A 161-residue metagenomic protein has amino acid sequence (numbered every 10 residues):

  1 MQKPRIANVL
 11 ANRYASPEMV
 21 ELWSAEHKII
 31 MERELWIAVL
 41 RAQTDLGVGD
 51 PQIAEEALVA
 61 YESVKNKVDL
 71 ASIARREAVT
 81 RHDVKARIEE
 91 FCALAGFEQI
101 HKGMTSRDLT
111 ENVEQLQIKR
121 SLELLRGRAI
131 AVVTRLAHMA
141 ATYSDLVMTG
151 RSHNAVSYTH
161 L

Functional and structural regions predicted by a protein language model:
Q2-L161: A helix-coil-helix interface module used to build multimeric assemblies and to scaffold catalytic/cofactor sites
